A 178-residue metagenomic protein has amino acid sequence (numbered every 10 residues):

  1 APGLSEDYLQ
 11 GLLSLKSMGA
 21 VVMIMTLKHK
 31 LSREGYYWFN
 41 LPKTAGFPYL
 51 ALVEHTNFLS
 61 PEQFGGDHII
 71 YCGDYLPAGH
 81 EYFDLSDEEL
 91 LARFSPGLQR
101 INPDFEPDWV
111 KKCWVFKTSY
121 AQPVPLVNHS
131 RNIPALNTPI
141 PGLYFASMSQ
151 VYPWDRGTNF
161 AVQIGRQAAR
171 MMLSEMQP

Functional and structural regions predicted by a protein language model:
A1-I70, Y75-D84, E88, R93-D104 (+2 more regions): Mid-domain catalytic core of redox enzymes that form a hydrophobic substrate pocket/lid adjacent to a catalytic redox
A1-P2, P125, D155-R156: Short glycine-/acidic-enriched loop or helix-start segments at secondary-structure transitions that form or flank
L59-G65, K117-F145, S149-Y152: FAD-binding beta-loop-beta segment adjacent to the flavin cofactor pocket
Y82-F83, A135, P153, G157: Pocket-edge positions in alpha/beta enzyme catalytic cores
P96, R100-N102, D108-F116, Q167 (+1 more regions): Rossmann-like nucleotide/phosphate-binding core characteristic of flavoprotein oxidoreductases
W109, P123-P125, A161: Residue-level "contact hotspot" at macromolecular interaction interfaces
S147-M176: A conserved FAD-binding loop/helix module that cradles the flavin
